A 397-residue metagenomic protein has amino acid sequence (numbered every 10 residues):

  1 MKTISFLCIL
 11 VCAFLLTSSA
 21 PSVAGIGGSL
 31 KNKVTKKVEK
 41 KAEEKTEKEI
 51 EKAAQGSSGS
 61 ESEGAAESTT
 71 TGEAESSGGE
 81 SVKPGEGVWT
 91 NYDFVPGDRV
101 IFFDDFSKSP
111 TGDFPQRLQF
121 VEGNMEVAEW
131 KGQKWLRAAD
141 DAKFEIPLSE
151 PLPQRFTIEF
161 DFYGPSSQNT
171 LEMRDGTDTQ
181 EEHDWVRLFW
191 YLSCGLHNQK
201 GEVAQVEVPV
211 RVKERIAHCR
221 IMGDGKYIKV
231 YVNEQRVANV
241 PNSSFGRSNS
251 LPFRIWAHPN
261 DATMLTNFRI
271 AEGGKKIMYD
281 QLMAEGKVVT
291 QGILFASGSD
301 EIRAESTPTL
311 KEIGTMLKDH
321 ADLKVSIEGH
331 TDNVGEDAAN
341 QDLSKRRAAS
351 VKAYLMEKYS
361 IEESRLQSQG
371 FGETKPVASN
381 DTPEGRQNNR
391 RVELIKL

Functional and structural regions predicted by a protein language model:
V23-T90: Glycine- and small hydrophobic-rich membrane-insertion segments that are intrinsically disordered in solution
A74-L118, L282, G286: Extracellular carbohydrate-recognition regions
F106, F160, K213-P241: Carbohydrate-binding surfaces in secreted/extracellular proteins
F106, F268-I270, L394: Extracellular beta-strand elements of beta-rich domains used for carbohydrate recognition/degradation or cell-matrix
G112-W135: Extracellular glycan-recognition surfaces and repeat-rich motifs
G123-A128, V237-K324, E357: Periplasmic peptidoglycan-binding/tethering modules of Gram-negative envelope proteins
W130-G201, P209-V210, E272-G274: Secretory/extracellular carbohydrate-interaction modules and structurally similar beta-sandwich "look-alikes"
H330-L397: Periplasmic OmpA-like peptidoglycan-binding domain that tethers envelope proteins to the cell wall
